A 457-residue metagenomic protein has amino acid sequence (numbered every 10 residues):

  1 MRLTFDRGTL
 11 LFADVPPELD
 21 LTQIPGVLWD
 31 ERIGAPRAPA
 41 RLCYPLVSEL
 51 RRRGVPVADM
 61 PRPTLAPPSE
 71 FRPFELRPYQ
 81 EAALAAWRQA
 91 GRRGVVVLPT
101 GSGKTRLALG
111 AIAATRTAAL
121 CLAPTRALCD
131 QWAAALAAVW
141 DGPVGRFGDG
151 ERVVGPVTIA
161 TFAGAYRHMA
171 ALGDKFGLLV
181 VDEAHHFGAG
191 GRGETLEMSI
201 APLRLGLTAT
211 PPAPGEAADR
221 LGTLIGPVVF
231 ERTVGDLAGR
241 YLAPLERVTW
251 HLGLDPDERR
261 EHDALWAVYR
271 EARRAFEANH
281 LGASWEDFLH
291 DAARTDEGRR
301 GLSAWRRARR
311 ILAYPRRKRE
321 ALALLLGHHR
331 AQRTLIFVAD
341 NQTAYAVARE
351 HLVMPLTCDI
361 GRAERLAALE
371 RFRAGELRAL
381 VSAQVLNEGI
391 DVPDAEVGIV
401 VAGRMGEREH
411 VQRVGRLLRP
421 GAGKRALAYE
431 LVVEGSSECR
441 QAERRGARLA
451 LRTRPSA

Functional and structural regions predicted by a protein language model:
M1-A82: Accessory DNA-engaging acidic/polar modules
A90-I112, V381: Walker A/P-loop
D130, G142-V154, R167, R333-F337 (+2 more regions): Conserved helicase ATPase core of P-loop NTP-dependent helicases/translocases
G148-L178, G188-E194, V385: Conserved helix/coil segment N-terminal to the catalytic DExD/H
D174-G177, V381, E388-R404, E409 (+1 more regions): A short beta-strand element within the Helicase C-terminal
G177, H185-R247, D255-R260, A264: Post-DEXD/H (motif II) to motif III coupling segment of the RecA-like Helicase ATP-binding lobe
G282-A367: Conserved helicase/translocase motor-coupling segment
R416-R445: Conserved segment of the helicase C-terminal RecA-like domain
